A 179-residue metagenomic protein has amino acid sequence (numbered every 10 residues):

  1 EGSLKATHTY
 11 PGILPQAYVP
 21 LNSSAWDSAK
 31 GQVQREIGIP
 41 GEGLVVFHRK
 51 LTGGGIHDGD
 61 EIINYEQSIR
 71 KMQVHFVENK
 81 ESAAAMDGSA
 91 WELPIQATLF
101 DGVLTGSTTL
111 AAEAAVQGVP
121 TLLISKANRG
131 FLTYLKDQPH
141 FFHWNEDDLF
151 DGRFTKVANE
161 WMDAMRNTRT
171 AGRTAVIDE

Functional and structural regions predicted by a protein language model:
E1-D58: A nucleotide-sugar donor-handling region in carbohydrate enzymes
L4, M72-Q73, F100, G118-V119: Short, well-ordered alpha-helix to beta-strand connector turns
H8, H75, G102-L104, L122-I124 (+1 more regions): Hydrophobic/aromatic beta-strand patches that form the interior of the parallel beta-sheet core in alpha/beta enzyme
K30-V45, D58-F76, G172-E179: Core catalytic architecture of nucleotide-activated donor-dependent transferases building glycoconjugates
H48-G53, I62-L93: Catalytic donor nucleotide-activated moiety binding site of glycosyltransferases and closely related
K80-A112, V116: Donor nucleotide-activated moiety binding/catalytic core segment of transferases that use nucleotide-activated donors
V116-D163: Catalytic binding pocket for nucleotide-activated donors in carbohydrate/polymer assembly enzymes
A158-E179: C-terminal amphipathic helix plus adjacent low-complexity, charged tail appended to glycosyltransferase catalytic
